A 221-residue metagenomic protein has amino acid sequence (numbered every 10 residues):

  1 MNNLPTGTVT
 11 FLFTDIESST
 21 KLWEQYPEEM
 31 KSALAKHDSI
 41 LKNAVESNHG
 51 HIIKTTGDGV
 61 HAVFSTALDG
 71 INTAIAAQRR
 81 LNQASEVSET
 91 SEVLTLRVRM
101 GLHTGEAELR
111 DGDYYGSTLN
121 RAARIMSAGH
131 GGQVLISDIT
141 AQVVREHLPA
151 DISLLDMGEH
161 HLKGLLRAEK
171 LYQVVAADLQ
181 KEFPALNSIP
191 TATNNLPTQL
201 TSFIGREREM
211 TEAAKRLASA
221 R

Functional and structural regions predicted by a protein language model:
M1, G131-G132, I139-K215, A220: Intrinsically disordered, glycine/charged-rich C-terminal tails and inter-domain linkers that flank nucleotidyl cyclase
M1-I75, R79-Q83, V87-S88: Catalytic NTP-binding/metal-coordinating core of nucleotidyl cyclase/transferase enzymes
L4-P5, K54-G57, M126-G129, N194-T198: Short glycine-enriched loop/turn motifs at secondary-structure junctions
P5-G7, T95-R97, S219-A220: Short loop/turn elements that form and flank the Walker-type P-loop nucleotide-binding site in RecA-like NTPase cores
K31, A67, T95, E207-M210: Short, structured helix-loop boundary elements
S39, H61-A176: Catalytic beta-strand-to-alpha-helix segment of the class III nucleotidyl cyclase homology domain
G57-D58, G105, R206: Conserved phosphate-binding and hydrolysis motifs of nucleotide-dependent enzymes
